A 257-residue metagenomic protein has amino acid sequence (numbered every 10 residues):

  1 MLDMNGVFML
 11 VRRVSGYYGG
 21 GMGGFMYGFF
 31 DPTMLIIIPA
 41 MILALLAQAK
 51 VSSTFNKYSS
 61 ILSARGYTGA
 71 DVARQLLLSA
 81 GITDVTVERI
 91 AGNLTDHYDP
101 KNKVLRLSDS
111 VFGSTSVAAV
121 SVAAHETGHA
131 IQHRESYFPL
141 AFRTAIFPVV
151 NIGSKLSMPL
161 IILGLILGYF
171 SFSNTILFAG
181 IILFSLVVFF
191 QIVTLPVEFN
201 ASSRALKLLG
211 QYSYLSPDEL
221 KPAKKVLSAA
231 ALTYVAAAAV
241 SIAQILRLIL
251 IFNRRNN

Functional and structural regions predicted by a protein language model:
L2-M22, Q48-G153, F189-Q244, L248-N257: Polar-ligand-bearing catalytic/cofactor-coordination segments of membrane-embedded or membrane-tethered inner-membrane
G23-G28, L165-S173: Helix-interface capping motifs at the ends of transmembrane segments in multi-pass membrane proteins
G28-I37, F172-I182: Hydrophobic alpha-helical transmembrane segments
D31-P39, L163-G164, I242, R254-N257: Hydrophobic packing and interface segments
M34-Q48, A145: N-terminal, Lys/Arg- and Ser/Thr-rich interaction peptides
A40-L46, G164, L183-T194: Alpha-helical transmembrane segments of multi-pass membrane proteins
I146-S171: Post-HExxH zinc-binding segment in Zn-dependent metallohydrolases
